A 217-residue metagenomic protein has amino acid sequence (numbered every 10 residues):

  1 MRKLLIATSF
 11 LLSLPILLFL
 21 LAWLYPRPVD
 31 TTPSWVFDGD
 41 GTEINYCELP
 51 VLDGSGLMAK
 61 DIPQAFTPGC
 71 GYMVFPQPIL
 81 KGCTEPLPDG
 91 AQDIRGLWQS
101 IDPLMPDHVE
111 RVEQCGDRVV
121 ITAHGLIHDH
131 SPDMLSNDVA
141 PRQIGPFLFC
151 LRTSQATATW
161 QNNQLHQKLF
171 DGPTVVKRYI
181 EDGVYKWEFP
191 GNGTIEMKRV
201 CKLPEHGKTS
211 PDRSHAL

Functional and structural regions predicted by a protein language model:
R2-E110, Q114-R118, V200-L217: Amphipathic/hydrophobic helical signal segments and adjacent flexible N-terminal regions that mediate secretion
D102, A123-G125, L169-D171, G191 (+1 more regions): A mature extracytoplasmic/lumenal domain signature
L104-L151: N-terminal glycine/threonine-rich, aromatic-flanked beta-hairpin/loop signature
D107-R111, I127-H128, R152-A156, P173-K177 (+1 more regions): A structural detector for short beta-strand units
I127-V139, K177-E181, E196-V200: Short amphipathic beta-strand/extended segments with alternating polar/hydrophobic composition
Q143-T159, P211-L217: Short, surface-exposed secondary-structure junctions/capping segments
C150-D182: Acidic, glycine-rich flexible loop segments
V184-N192: Short, exposed beta-strand-loop hairpins at the edges of beta-sheets in extracellular/periplasmic proteins
